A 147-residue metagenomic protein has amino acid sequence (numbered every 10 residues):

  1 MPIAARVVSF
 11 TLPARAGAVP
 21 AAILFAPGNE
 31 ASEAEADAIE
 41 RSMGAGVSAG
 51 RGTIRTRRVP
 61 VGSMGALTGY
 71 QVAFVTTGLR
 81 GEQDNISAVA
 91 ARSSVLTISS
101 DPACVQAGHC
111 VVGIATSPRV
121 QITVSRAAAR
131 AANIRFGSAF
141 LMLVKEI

Functional and structural regions predicted by a protein language model:
M1-I147: Short hydrophobic alpha-helices and adjacent helix-cap/hinge residues
